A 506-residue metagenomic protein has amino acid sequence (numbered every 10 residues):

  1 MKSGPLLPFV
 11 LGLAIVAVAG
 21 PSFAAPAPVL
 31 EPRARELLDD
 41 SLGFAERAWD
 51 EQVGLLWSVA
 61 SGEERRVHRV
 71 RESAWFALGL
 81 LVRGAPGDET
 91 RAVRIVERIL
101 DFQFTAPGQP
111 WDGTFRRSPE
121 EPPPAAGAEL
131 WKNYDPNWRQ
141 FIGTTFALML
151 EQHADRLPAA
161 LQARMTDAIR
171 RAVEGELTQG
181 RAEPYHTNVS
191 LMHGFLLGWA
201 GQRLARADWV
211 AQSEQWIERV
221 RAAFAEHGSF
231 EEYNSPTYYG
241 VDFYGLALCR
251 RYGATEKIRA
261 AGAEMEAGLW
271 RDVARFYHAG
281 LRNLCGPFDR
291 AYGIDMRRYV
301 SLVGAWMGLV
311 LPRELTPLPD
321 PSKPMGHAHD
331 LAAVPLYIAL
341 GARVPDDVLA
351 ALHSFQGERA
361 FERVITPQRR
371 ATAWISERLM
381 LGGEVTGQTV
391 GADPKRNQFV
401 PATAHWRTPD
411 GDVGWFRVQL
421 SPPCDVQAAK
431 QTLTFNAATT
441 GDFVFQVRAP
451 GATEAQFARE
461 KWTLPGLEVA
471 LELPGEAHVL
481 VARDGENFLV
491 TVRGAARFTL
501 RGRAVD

Functional and structural regions predicted by a protein language model:
M1-P5: Positively charged n-region of N-terminal signal peptides that target proteins for export
P8-G20: Bacterial N-terminal signal peptides
F9, D135-G143, G240, G245-Y252: Short, solvent-exposed linear motifs at loop/edge-of-secondary-structure regions
A14, R65-H68, C285-M296, Q368: CBM-like carbohydrate-recognition segments
A25-F141, T145-A154, Q162-L177, R313-D506: Ser/Thr/Asn(+Pro)-rich, low-complexity disordered segments
A85-P86, D155, R206, T255: Alpha-helix boundary/capping and short turn/kink residues
L148, A163-A351: Extracellular polysaccharide-recognition and catalytic grooves
